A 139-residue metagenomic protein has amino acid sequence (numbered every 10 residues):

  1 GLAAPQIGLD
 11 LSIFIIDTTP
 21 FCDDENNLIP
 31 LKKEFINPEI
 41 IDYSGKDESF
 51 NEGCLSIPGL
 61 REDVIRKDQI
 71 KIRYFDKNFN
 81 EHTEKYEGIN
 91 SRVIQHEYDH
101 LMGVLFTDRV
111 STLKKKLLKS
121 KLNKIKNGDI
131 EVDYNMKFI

Functional and structural regions predicted by a protein language model:
G1-I139: Positively charged
